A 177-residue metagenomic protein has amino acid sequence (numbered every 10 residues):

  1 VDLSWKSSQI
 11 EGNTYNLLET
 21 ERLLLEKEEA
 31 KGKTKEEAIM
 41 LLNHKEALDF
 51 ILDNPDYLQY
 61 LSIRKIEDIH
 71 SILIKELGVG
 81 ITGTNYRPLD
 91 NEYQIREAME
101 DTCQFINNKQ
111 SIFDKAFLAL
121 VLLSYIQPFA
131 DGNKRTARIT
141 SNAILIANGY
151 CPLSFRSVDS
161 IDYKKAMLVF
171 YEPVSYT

Functional and structural regions predicted by a protein language model:
V1-T177: FIC/Doc superfamily catalytic core
